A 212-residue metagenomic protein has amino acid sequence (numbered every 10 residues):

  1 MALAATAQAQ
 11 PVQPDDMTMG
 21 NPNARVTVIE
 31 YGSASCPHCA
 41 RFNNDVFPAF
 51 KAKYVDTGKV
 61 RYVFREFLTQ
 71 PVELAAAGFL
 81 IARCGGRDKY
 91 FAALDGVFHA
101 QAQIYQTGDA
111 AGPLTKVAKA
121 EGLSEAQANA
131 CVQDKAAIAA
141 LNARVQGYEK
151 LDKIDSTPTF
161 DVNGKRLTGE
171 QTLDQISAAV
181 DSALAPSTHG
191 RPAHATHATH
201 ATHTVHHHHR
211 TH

Functional and structural regions predicted by a protein language model:
M1-Q70, N142-V145, S182-H212: Extracytoplasmic thiol/disulfide redox context detector
Q8-Q10, Q101, Q171: Glutamine-centric residue-chemistry signal
Q10, A111-L114, S177: Periplasmic c-type cytochrome electron-transfer domains
D15, A77, A128: Glycine-rich, flexible loop/turn motifs
M19-P22, E30, C84, Y105 (+3 more regions): Short N-terminal micro-motifs specific to bacterial/archaeal maturation and metal-cluster initiation sites
A24-T27, G58, A77, S156-P158 (+1 more regions): Envelope-exposed proteins and targeting segments
S33, K116-H212: C-terminal cap of thioredoxin/glutaredoxin-like
A34, A40-K119: Structural alpha/beta surface segment adjacent to cysteine/selenocysteine redox centers across thiol/disulfide enzymes
